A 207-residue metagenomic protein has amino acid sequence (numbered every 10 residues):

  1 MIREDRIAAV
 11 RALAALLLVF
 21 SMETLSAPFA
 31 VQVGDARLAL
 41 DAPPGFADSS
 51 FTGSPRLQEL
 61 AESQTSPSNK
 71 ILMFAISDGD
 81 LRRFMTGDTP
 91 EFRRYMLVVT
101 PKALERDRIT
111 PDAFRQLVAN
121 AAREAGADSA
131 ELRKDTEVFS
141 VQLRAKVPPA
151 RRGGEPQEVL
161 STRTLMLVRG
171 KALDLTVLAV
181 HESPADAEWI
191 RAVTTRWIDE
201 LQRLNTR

Functional and structural regions predicted by a protein language model:
I2-A14: Bacterial N-terminal signal peptides that target proteins for export
S21-E23: N-terminal signal peptide c-region/cleavage motif recognized by signal peptidases
S26-A30: Boundary at the C-terminal end of the N-terminal hydrophobic targeting segment
A36-P55: Proline-anchored loop/turn motifs at beta-strand termini and strand-loop-strand connectors
S50, V118-S129, I198-N205: Sec/Tat-exported extracytoplasmic proteins
R56-V159: Conserved polar/disulfide-associated segments of primarily extracytoplasmic proteins
P156-R169: Short, surface-exposed beta-strand/loop micro-motifs that present aromatic residues
A172-R207: Surface-exposed amphipathic alpha-helical segments
